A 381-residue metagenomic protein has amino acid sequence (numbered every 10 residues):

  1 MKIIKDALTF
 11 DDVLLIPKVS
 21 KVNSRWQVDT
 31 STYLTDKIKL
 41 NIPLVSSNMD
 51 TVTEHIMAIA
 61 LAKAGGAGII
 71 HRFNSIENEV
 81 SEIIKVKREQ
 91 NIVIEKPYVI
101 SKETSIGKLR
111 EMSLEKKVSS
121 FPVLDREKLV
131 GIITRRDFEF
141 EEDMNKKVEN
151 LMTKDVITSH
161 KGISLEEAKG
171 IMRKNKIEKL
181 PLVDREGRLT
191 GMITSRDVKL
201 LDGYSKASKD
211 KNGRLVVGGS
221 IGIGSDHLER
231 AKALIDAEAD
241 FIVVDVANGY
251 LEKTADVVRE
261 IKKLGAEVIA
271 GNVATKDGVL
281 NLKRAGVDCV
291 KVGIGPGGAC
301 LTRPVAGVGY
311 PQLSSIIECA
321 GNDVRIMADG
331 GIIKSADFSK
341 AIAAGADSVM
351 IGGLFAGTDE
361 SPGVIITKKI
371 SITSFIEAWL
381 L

Functional and structural regions predicted by a protein language model:
M1-V19, N23, I100, H160 (+5 more regions): Alpha/beta catalytic cores of nucleotide-metabolism and tRNA/nucleoside-modifying enzymes
S24-N41, S47-M49, N78-K116, V123-L124 (+5 more regions): Bateman/CBS regulatory modules and CBS-like beta-alpha motifs in cytosolic regions of diverse proteins
W26, S75-I84, E141-N145, R188-S208 (+5 more regions): Active-site-adjacent beta->alpha loops and helix N-cap segments on the catalytic face of soluble alpha/beta enzymes
K39-V45, I92-P97, D210-S220, D240 (+3 more regions): Short beta-strand/loop segments at the ligand-binding rim of alpha/beta enzyme cores
I56-A60, E229-D236, A274-V292, I332-I351: Catalytic cores of alpha/beta
I69-F73, V99-I100, S120-P122, T158-H160 (+6 more regions): Catalytic beta/alpha-barrel core
I70-S75, V118, P122, K128-M144 (+4 more regions): Short beta->alpha transition motifs characteristic of CBS
H71-N74, G218, V287-P296, I351-G352: Non-cysteine beta-strand/loop elements that form the S-adenosyl-L-methionine
